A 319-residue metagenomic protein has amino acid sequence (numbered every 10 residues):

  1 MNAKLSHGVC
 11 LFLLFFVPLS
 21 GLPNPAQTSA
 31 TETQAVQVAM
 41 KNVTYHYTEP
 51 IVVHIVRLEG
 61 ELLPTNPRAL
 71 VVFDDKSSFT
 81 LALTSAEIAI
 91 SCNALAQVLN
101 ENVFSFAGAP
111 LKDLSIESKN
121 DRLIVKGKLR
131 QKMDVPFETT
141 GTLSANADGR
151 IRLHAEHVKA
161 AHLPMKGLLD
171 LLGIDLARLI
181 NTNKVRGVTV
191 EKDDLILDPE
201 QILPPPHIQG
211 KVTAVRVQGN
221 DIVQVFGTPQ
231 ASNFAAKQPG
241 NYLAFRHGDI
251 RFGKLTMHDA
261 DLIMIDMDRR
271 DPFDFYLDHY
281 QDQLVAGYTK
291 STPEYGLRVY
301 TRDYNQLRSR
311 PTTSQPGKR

Functional and structural regions predicted by a protein language model:
M1-V9: Bacterial N-terminal signal peptides that target proteins for export
L5-S6, S20-P23: Short, intrinsically disordered, low-complexity terminal segments
C10-P18: Bacterial N-terminal signal peptides
N24-R319: Extracellular/lumenal and peripheral-membrane lipid-interaction modules
